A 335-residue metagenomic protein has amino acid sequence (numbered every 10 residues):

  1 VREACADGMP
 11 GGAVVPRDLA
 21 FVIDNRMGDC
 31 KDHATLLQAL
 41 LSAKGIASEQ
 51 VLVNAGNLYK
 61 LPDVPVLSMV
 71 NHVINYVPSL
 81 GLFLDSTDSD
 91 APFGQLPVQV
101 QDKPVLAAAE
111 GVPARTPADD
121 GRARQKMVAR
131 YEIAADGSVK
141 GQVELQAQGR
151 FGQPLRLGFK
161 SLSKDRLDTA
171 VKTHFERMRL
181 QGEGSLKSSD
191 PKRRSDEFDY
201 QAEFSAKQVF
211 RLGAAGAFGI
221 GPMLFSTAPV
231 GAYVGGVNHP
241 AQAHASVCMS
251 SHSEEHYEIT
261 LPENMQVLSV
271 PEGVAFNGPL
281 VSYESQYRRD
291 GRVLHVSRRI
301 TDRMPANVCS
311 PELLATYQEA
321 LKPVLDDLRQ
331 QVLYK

Functional and structural regions predicted by a protein language model:
V1-K335: A sensor for short, sequence-defined functional sites
